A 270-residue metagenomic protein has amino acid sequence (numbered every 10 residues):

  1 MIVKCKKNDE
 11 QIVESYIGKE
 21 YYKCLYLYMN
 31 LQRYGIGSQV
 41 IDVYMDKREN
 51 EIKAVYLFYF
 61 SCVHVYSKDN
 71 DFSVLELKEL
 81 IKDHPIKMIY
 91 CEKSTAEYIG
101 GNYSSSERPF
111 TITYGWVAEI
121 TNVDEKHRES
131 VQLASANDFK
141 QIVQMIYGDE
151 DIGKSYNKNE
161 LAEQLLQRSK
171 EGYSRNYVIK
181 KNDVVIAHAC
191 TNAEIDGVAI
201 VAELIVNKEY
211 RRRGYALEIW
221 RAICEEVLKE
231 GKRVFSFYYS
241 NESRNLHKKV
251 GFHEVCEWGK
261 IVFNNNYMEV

Functional and structural regions predicted by a protein language model:
M1-I2, Y21, M29-H84, A187-A202: Conserved donor-binding loop and adjoining core beta-sheet/short helix segment in diverse acyl/aminoacyl transferases
M1-Y26, V117-N157, E269-V270: Short amphipathic alpha-helix that is part of the acyltransferase structural core
Q32, F58-F60, G153-I205: A conserved beta-strand-loop-helix scaffold within acyl/acetyltransferase catalytic domains
D42-K47, N176-K180, F235: Cytosolic beta-strand hydrophobic patch enriched in CBS
Y59-R128, I261-F263: Acyl-donor-binding surface of acyltransferase catalytic domains
D71-L77, V206, R212-E226, K249: Conserved acetyl-CoA-binding loop-helix of GNAT-fold acetyltransferases
Y90-A96, F235-K248, E254, K260-Y267: Conserved beta-strand-loop-alpha-helix junction that forms the acyl-donor binding cleft
